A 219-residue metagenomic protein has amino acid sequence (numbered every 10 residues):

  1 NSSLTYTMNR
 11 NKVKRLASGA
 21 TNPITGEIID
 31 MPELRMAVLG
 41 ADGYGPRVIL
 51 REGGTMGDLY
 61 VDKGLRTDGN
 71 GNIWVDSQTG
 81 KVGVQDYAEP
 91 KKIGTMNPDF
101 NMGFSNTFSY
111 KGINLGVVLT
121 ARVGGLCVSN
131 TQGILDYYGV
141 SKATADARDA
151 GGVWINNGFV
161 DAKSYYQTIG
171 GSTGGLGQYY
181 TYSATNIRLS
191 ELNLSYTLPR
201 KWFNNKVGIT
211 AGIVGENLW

Functional and structural regions predicted by a protein language model:
N1-M96, E216: Conserved small-residue
N1-S3, G103-S105, E191-S195: Membrane-embedded beta-strand positions in outer-membrane beta-barrel channels/transporters
S2-L4, V117, A211-I213: Membrane-embedded beta-strand positions of outer-membrane beta-barrel proteins
Y6-K12, N97-M102, A121-V123, I187-S190: Transmembrane beta-barrel architecture of outer-membrane proteins
R10-L16, V123-S129, W219: Gram-negative outer-membrane beta-barrel proteins
D58, R122-A211, G215-E216: Extracytoplasmic gating/loop element in the C-terminal half of outer-membrane beta-barrel translocons and assembly
Y110-I113, K206-G208: Strand-connecting loop/turn motifs
G112-V117, K201-W202: Repeated loop/turn-to-beta-strand initiation elements of outer-membrane beta-barrel proteins
